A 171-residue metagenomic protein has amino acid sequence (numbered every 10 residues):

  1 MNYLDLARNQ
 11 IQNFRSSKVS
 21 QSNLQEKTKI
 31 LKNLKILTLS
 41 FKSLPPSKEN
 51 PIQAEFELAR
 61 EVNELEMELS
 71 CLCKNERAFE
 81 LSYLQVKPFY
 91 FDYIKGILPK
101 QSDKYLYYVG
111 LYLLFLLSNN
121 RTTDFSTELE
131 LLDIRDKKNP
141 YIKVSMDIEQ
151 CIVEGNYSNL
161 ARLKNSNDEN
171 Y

Functional and structural regions predicted by a protein language model:
M1-V62, E66: Internal amphipathic alpha-helical repeat/solenoid segments
N9-Q12, L58-E61, L65, L69-L72 (+3 more regions): "A position-specific structural signal for the A-helix of alpha-solenoid helical repeats
R15-S22, K35-T38, K42-P46, N75 (+3 more regions): Eukaryotic basic, amphipathic alpha-helical target segments in cytosolic regions
K18-S22, C71-K74, L114-S118, I152: Hydrophobic/aromatic side-chain positions at a characteristic register within alpha-helices of tetratricopeptide repeats
N23-L37, E76-V86, T122-E128, L160: Solenoid-repeat scaffolds in large eukaryotic assemblies
P51-L58, C71-L81, I97-Q101: Alpha-helix boundary/capping segments in eukaryotic regulatory proteins
Y83-Y171: Alpha-helical scaffold segments of alpha-solenoid architecture
